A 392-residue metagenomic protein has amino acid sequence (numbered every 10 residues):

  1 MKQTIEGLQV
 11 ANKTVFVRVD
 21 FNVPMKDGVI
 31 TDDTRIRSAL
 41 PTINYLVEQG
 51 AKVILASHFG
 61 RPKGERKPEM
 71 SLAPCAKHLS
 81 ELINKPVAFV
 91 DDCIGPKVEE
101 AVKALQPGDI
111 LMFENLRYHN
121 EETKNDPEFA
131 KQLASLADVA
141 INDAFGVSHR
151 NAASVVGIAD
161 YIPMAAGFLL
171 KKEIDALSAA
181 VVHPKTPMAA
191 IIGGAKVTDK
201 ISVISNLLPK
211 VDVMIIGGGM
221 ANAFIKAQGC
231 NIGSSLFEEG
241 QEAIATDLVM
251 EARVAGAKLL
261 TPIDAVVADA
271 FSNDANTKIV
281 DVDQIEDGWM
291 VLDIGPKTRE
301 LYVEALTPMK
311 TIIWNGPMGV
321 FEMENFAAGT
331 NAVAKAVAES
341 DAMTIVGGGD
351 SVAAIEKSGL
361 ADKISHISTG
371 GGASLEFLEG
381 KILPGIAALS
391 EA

Functional and structural regions predicted by a protein language model:
M1-A392: Active-site loop-to-helix "anion-binding N-cap" substructures in soluble metabolic enzymes
